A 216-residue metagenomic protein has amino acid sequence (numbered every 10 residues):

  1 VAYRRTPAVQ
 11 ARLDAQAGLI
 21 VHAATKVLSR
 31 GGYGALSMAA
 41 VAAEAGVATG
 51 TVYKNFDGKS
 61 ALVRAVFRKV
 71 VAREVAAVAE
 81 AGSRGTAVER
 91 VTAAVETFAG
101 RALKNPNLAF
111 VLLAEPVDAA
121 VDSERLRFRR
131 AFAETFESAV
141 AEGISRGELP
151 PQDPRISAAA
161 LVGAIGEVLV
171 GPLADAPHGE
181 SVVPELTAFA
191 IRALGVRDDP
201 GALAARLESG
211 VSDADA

Functional and structural regions predicted by a protein language model:
V1-A15, K26, D198-A216: N-terminal intrinsically disordered/low-complexity leader segments
L13-A24, V41, L62, V66-V70 (+2 more regions): Generic hydrophobic, amphipathic alpha-helix propensity
L19, V27-A61, A65: Helix-turn-helix
A23-V27, R101: Short amphipathic alpha-helical elements of helix-turn-helix/winged-helix folds
F56, L113-A119: Short helix-capping/turn signature of helix-turn-helix
A65, A76-N107, S157-L161, V183 (+2 more regions): Hydrophobic alpha-helical connector segments
A72-V75, G100, A120-R146, R155-A159 (+3 more regions): Amphipathic alpha-helical packing segments from all-alpha helical-bundle domains
F110, A114, I144-A190, R197-V211: Hydrophobic/aromatic-rich alpha-helical bundle segments in the mid-to-C-terminal region
